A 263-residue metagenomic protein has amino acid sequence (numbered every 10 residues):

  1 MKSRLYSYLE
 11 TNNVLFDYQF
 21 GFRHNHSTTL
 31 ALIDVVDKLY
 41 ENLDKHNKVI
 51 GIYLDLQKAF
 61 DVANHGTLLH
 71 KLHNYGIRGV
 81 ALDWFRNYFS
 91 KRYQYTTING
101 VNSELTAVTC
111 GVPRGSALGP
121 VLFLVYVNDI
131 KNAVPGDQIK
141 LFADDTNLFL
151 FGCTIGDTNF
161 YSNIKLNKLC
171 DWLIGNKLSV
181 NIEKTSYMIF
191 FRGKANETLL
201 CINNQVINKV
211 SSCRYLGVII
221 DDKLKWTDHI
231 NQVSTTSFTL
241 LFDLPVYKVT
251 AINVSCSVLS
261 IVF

Functional and structural regions predicted by a protein language model:
M1-L5, A31-N42, D157-K177, F238: Inter-domain linker/hinge segments that demarcate the starts of reverse transcriptase and RNase H-type modules
M1-P113, L150: Conserved pre-catalytic core of RNA-dependent polymerases
M1-Q19, P120-F149: Active-site palm subdomain of RNA-directed nucleic acid polymerases
Q19, V49-A59, G111-G119, G136-T154 (+3 more regions): Catalytic palm active-site di-aspartate
K38-E41, Q94-Y95, D129-N132, G136 (+1 more regions): Conserved helix-loop functional segments at active or binding sites
H46-I50, N181-S186, T250-V262: Short amphipathic alpha-helical interface segments
V101, I164, S179-C213: Short, conserved micro-motifs composed of acidic
Q205-F263: Basic, alpha-helical interaction scaffolds
